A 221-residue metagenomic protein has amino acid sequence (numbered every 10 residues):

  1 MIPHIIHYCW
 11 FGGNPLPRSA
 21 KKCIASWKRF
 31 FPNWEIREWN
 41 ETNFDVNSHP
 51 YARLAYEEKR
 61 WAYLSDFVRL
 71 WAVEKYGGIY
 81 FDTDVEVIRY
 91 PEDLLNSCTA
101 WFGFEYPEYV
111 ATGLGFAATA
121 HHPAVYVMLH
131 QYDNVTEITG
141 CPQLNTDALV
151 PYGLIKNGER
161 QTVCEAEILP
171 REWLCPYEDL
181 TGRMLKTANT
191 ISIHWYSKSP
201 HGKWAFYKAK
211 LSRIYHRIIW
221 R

Functional and structural regions predicted by a protein language model:
M1-S65, F81-R221: Glycosyltransferase-associated regions of secretory-pathway enzymes, highlighting luminal stem/catalytic domains
F67-G78: Small-residue hinge/turn detector
